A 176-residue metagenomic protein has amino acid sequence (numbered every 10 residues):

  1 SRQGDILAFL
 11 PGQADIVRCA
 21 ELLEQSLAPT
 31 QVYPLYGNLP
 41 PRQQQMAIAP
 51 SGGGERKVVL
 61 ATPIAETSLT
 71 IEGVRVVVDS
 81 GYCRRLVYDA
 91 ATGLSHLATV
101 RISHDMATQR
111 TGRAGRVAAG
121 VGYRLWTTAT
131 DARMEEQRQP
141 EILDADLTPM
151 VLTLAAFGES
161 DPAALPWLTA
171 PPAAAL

Functional and structural regions predicted by a protein language model:
S1-L176: P-loop NTPase motor module signature
